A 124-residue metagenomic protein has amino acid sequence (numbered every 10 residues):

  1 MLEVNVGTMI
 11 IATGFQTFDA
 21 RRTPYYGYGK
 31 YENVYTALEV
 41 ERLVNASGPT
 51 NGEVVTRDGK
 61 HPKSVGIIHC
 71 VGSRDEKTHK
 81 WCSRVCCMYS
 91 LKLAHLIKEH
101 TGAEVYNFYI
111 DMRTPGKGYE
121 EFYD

Functional and structural regions predicted by a protein language model:
M1-D124: Residues forming the flavin
